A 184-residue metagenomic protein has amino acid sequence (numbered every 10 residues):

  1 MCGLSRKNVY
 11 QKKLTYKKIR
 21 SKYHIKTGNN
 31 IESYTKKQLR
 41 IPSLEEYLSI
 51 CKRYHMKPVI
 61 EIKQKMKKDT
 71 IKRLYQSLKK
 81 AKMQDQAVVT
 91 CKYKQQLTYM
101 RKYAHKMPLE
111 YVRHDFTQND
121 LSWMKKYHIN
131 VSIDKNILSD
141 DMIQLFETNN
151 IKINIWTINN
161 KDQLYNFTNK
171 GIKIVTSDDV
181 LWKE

Functional and structural regions predicted by a protein language model:
M1-K52, Y111-V112: An active-site metal/cofactor-coordinating segment within enzyme catalytic domains
S49-E184: Short loop-to-alpha-helix "cap/lid" segments that border enzyme active sites across diverse enzyme classes
